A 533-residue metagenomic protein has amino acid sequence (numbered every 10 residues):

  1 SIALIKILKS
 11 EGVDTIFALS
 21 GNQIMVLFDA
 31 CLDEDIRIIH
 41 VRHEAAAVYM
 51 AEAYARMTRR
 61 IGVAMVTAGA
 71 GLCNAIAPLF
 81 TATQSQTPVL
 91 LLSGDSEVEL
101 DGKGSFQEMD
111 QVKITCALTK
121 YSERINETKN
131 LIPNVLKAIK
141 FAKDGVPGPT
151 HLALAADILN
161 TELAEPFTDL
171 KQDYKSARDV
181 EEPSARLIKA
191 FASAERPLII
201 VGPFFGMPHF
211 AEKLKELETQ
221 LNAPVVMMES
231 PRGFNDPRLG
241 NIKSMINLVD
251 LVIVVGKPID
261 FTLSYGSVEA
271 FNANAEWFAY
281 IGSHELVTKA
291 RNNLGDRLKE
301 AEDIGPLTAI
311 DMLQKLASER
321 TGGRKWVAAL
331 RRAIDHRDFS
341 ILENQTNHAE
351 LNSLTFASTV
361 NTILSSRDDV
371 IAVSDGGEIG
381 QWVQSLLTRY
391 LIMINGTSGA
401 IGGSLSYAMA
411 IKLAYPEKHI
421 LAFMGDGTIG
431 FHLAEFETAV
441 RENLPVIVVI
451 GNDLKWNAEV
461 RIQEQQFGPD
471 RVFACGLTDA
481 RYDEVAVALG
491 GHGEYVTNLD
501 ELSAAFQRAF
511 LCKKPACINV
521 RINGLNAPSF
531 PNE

Functional and structural regions predicted by a protein language model:
S1-G322, P445-V448, R481: N-terminal alpha/beta PP-like core and its mobile active-site loop of ThDP/TPP-dependent enzymes
L4, K9-E11, L19-L32, R331-E417: Active-site diphosphate/adenylate-binding microenvironment
L27, T161-A164, V287-K289, D335-R337 (+2 more regions): Short acidic/His/Gly/Ser-rich catalytic and metal-binding motifs that mark active-site loops of diverse hydrolases
E34, Q220, P224, A273 (+4 more regions): Secondary-structure transition/capping motifs at alpha-helix termini and the adjoining loop/turn into the next element
E52, V112-K113, K215, S358 (+4 more regions): Active-site phosphate/pyrophosphate- and oxyanion-stabilizing loops and adjacent acidic/basic residues in soluble
L100-Q107, I310-L313, Q381-E533: Thiamine diphosphate
K129, F167, A275-V373, G493 (+2 more regions): Phosphate/pyrophosphate-binding active-site segments
A153-D157, G202-F204, D375-I379, V520-N523: Short, well-ordered beta-to-alpha junction loops that form the rim of enzyme active sites and present histidine/acidic
